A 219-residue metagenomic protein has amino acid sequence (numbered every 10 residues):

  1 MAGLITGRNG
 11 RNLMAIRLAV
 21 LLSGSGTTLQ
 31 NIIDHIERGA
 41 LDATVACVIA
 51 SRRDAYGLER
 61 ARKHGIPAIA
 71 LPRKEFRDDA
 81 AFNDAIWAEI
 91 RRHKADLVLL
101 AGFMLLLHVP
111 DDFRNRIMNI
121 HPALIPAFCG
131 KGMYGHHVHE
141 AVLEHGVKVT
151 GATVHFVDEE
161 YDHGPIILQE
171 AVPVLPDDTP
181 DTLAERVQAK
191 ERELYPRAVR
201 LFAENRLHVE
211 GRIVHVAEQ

Functional and structural regions predicted by a protein language model:
A2-Q219: One-carbon transfer enzymes
